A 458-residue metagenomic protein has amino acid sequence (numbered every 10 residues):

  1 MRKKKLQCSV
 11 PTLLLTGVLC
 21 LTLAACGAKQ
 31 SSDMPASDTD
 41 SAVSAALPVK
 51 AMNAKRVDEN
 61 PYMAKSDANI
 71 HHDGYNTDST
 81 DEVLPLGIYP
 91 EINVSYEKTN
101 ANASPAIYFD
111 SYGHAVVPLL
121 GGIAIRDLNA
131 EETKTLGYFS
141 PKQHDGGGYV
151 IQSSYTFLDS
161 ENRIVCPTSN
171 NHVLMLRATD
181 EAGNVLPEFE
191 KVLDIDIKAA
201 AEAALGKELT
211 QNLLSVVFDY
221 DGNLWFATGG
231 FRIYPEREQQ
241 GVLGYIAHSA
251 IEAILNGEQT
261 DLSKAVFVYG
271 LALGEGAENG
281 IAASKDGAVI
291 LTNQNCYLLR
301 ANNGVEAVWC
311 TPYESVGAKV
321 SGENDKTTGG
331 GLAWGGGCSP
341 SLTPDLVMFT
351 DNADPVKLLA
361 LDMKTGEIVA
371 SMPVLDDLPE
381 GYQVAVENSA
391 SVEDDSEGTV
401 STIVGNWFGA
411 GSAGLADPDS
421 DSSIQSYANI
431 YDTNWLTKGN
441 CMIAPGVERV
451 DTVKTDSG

Functional and structural regions predicted by a protein language model:
R2-L14: Bacterial N-terminal signal peptides that target proteins for export
T22-A25: C-terminal motif of bacterial Sec signal peptides marking the signal peptidase cleavage site
G27-K29: Bacterial signal peptide processing site
P35-N102, Y112-A115, G121-Q152, F157-S160 (+2 more regions): Extracytoplasmic/lumenal domain signature
P167: Short beta-strand segments
